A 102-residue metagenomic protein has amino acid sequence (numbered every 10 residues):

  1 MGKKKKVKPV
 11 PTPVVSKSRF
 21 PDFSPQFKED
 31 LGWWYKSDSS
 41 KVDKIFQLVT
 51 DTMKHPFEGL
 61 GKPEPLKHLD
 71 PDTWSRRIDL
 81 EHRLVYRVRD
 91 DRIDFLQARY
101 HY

Functional and structural regions predicted by a protein language model:
M1-E81, V88-L96, Y100-Y102: Basic, Lys/Arg-enriched alpha-helical interface segments
